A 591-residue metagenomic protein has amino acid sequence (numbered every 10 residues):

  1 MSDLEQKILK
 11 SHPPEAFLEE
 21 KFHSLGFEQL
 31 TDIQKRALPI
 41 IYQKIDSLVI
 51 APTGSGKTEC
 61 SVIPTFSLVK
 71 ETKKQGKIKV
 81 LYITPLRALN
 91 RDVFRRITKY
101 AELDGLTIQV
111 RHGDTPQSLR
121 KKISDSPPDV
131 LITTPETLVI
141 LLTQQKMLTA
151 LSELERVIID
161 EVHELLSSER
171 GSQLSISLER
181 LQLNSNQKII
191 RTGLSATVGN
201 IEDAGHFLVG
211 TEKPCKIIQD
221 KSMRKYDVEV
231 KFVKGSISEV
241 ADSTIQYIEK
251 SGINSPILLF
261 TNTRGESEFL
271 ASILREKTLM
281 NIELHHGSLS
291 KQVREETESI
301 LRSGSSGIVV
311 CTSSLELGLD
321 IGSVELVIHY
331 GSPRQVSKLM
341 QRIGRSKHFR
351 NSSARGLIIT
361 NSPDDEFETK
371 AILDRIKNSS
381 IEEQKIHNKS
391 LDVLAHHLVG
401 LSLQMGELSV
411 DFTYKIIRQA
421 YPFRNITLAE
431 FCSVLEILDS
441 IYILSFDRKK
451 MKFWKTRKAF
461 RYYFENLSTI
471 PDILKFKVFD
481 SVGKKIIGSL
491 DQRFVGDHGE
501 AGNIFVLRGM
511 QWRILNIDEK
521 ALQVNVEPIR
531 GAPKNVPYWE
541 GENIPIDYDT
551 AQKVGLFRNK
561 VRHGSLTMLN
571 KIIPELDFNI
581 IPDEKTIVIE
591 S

Functional and structural regions predicted by a protein language model:
S2, K7-K10, F17, H23 (+6 more regions): Helicase motor core with emphasis on the C-terminal RecA-like subdomain
E102, F479-S481, V506: A general beta-strand register signal
C215, F476, W512-R513: Small-residue-enriched segments and motifs
I218-M223, E276, N388-K389, L467-P471 (+3 more regions): Flexible hinge/switch segments at interdomain interfaces of large molecular machines
D365, R375-H387, L391-L435, G483-S591: C-terminal effector modules of nucleic-acid-centric enzymes and ribosome-associated factors
L438-S440, T469-K475, G499: A short, compositionally biased
S445-F464, A521-R530: Accessory beta->alpha helical hairpin/"wing" motif in late/C-terminal subdomains of nucleic-acid enzymes
K458-S481, N535-E542: Short, amphipathic alpha-helical interaction segments positioned at domain boundaries
